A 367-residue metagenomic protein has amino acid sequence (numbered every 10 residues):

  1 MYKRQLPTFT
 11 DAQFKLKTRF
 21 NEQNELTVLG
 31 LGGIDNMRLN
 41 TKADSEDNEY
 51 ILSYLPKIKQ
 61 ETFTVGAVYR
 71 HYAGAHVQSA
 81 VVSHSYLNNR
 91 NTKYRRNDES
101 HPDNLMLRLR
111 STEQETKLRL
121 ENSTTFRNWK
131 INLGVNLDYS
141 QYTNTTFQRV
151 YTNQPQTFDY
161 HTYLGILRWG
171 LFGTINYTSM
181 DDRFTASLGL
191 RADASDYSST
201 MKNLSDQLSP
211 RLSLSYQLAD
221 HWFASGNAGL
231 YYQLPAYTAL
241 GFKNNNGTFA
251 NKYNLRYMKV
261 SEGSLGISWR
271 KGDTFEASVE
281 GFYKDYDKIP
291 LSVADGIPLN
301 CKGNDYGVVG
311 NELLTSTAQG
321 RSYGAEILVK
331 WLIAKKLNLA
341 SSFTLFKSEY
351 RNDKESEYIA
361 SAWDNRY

Functional and structural regions predicted by a protein language model:
M1-F14, Q23-N24: Outer-membrane beta-barrel translocator/receptor signature
K3, G33, R38-N48, V82 (+9 more regions): Outer-membrane beta-barrel translocator domains and adjoining extracellular loop/strand segments of Gram-negative
P7-D11, Q60-T64, E113-E121, K130 (+8 more regions): Transmembrane beta-barrel architecture of outer-membrane proteins
K17-N36, P56-M201, Q217, F275-S278 (+1 more regions): Face-selective signature of the C-terminal outer-membrane beta-barrel domain
T18, R70-H71, N122-F126, I175-S179 (+8 more regions): Residue-level signature of outer-membrane beta-barrel architecture
E46-D47, I51-Y69, S111, L164 (+5 more regions): Outer-membrane beta-barrel signature, preferentially recognizing the C-terminal barrel domain of Gram-negative
T178-D181, Y283-D285, Y306-Y367: Gram-negative outer-membrane beta-barrel transporters
